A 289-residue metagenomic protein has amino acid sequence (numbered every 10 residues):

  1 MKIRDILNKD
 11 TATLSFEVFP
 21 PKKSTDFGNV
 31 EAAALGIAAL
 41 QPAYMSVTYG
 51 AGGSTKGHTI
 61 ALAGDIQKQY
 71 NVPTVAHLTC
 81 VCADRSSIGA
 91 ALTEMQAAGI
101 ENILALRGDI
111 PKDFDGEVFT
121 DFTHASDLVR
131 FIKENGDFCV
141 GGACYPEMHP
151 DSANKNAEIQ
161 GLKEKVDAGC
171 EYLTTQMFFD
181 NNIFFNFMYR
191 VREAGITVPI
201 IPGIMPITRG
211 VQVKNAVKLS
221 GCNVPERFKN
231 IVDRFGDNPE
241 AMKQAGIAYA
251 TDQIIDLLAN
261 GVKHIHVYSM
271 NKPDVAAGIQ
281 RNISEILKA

Functional and structural regions predicted by a protein language model:
M1-V47: Conserved N-terminal beta1-alpha1 strand-loop-helix module at the mouth
I3-R4, T25-F27, G53-D65, D84-A90 (+4 more regions): Active-site-adjacent beta->alpha loops and helix N-cap segments on the catalytic face of soluble alpha/beta enzymes
T13-N29, T74-S86, G141-A157, R234-A248: Active-site mouth loops of central-metabolism enzymes
S15, S46, V75, L104-A105 (+2 more regions): Conserved beta-strand positions in the central sheet of alpha/beta enzyme cores
E17, M45, M95, K165 (+3 more regions): Conserved, mostly hydrophobic/aromatic
V18-P21, T48-G52, H77-A83, G108-D109 (+4 more regions): Active-site beta-loop-alpha junctions enriched in small/polar residues
S24-I37, T59, S86-T93, N154-E164 (+1 more regions): Short, acidic/polar
F119-Y145, G195-I247, D252, N282-A289: Active-site pocket-lining/capping segments in soluble small-molecule metabolic enzymes
